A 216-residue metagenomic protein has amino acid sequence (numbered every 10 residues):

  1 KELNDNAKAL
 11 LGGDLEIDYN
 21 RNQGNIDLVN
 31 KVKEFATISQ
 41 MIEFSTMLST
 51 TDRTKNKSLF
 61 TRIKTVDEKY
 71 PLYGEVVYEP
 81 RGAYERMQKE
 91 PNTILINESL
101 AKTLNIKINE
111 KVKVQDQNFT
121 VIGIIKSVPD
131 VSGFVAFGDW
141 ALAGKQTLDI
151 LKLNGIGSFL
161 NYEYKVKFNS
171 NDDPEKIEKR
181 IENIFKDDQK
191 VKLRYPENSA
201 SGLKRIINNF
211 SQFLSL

Functional and structural regions predicted by a protein language model:
K1-L216: Membrane transport/envelope proteins' first extracytoplasmic loop
